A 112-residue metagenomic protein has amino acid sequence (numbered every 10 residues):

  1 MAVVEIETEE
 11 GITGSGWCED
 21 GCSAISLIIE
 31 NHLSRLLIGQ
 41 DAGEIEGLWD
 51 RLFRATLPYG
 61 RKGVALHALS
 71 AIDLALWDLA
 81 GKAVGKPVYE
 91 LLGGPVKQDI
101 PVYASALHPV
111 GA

Functional and structural regions predicted by a protein language model:
A2-I6: Short beta-strand scaffold segments in enzyme catalytic cores
E7-A83: Metal- or metallocofactor-binding catalytic centers and their adjacent structured scaffolds across diverse enzyme
E44, P87, V110-A112: Alpha-helix capping and helix-coil boundary motifs
W77, G93-G94, S105-L107: Beta-hairpin (beta-strand-turn-beta-strand) motif
K82, K86-I100: N-terminal amphipathic alpha-helix/helix-capping segment at the start of soluble metabolic enzymes
Q98-A112: Active-site mouth loops of central-metabolism enzymes
